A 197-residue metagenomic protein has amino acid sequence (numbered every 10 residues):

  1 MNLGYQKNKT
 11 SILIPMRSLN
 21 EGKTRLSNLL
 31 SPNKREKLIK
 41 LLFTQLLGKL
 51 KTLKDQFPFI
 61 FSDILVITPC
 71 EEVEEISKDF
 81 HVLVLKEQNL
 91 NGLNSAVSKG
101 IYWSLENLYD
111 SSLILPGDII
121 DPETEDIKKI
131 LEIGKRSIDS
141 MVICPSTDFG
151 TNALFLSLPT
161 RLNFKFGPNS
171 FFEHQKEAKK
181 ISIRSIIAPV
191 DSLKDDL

Functional and structural regions predicted by a protein language model:
M1-L26: N-terminal nucleotide-binding beta1-loop-alpha1 segment
N2-Y5, E177-L197: Conserved alpha/beta core of the MobA/IspD/sugar-nucleotide pyrophosphorylase nucleotidyltransferase superfamily
I39-F59: A short, N-terminal amphipathic alpha-helix
K54-L83: Acidic donor-binding segment of Leloir-type glycosyltransferases
I76-S111: Short phosphate-binding loop-to-helix
L115-G117: Active-site acidic Asp-centered loop
P122-D148: Conserved donor-nucleotide/metal-binding helix-loop-beta segment in metal-dependent transferases, i.e., the alpha-helix
T147-I186: Catalytic-core segments of class I nucleotidyltransferases/pyrophosphorylases that form NMP-activated intermediates
